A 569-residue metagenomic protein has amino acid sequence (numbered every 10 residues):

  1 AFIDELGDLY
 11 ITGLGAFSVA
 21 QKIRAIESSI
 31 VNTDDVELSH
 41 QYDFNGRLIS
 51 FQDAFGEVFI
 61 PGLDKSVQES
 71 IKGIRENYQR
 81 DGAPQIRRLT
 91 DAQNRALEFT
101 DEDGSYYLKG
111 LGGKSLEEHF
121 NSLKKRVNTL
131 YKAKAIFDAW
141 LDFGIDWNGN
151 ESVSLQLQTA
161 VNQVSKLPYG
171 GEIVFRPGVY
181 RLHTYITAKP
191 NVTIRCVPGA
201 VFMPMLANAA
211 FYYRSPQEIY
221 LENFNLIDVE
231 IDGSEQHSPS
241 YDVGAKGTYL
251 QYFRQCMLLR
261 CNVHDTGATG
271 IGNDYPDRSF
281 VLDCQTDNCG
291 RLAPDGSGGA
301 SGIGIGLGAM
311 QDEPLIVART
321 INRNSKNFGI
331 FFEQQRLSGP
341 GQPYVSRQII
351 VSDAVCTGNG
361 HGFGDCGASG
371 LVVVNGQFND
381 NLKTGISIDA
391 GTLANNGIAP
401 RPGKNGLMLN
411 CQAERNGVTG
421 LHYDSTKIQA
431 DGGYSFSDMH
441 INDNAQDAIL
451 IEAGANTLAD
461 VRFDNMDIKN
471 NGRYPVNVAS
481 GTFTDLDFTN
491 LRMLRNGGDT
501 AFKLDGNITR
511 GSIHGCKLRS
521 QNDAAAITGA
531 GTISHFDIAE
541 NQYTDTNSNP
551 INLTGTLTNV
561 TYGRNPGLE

Functional and structural regions predicted by a protein language model:
L6-Y42, G62-A96, D101-S105, G110-L141 (+1 more regions): Glycine-rich, low-complexity segments
F55, F59-P61: Boundary detector for helix-to-coil junctions that initiate low-complexity/charged tails
W140-V174: Acidic Gly/Asp/Thr-rich repetitive segments characteristic of extracellular carbohydrate-active and adhesion proteins
S154, Q158, Y169-T193, V197-N208 (+1 more regions): N-terminal extracellular ligand-recognition/capping segment immediately after the signal peptide
N162-K166, V263, F378, G454: Residue-level signal for alpha-helix termini/capping positions
L182-H183, P204-E218, Q236-L250, D265-G272 (+10 more regions): Extracellular beta-strand/beta-solenoid scaffold signature
R195-A200, Y220-G233, R254-D265, D277-D295 (+10 more regions): Right-handed parallel beta-helix
